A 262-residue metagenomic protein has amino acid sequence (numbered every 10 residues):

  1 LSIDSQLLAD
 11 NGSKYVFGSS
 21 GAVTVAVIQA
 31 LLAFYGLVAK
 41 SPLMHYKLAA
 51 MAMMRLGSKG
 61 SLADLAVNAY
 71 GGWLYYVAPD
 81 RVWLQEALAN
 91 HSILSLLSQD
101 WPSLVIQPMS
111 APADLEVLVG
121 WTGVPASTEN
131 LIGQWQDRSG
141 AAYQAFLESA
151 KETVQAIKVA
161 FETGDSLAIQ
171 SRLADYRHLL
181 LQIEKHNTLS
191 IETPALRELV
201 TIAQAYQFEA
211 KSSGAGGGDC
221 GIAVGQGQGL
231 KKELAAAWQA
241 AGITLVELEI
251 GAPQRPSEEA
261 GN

Functional and structural regions predicted by a protein language model:
S2-S13, A33-K40, K47-K59, L65-S212 (+1 more regions): C-terminal nucleotide
V16-V38: DPxDG-like acidic metal-binding loop motif
F17-S19, A210-A215: Short glycine/threonine-rich catalytic loop with a Thr-x-Gly-x-Asp
G218: Glycine-rich ATP/GTP-binding catalytic cores of kinases/NTPases
